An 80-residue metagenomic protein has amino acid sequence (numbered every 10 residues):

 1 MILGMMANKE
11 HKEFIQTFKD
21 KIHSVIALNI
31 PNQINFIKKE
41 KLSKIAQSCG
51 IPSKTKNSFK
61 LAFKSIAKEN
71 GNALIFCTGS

Functional and structural regions predicted by a protein language model:
M1, A73-C77: Generic beta-sheet signal
M1-G4, I26-L28: Short, conserved beta-strand edge motifs with alternating hydrophobic and charged residues
G4-H11: A general structural motif
I15-L74: C-terminal helical cap/extension that packs against the catalytic core of soluble nucleotide-cofactor enzymes
S80: Short, conserved phosphate/pyrophosphate- and ester-handling motifs at nucleotide-, phospho-/glycolipid
